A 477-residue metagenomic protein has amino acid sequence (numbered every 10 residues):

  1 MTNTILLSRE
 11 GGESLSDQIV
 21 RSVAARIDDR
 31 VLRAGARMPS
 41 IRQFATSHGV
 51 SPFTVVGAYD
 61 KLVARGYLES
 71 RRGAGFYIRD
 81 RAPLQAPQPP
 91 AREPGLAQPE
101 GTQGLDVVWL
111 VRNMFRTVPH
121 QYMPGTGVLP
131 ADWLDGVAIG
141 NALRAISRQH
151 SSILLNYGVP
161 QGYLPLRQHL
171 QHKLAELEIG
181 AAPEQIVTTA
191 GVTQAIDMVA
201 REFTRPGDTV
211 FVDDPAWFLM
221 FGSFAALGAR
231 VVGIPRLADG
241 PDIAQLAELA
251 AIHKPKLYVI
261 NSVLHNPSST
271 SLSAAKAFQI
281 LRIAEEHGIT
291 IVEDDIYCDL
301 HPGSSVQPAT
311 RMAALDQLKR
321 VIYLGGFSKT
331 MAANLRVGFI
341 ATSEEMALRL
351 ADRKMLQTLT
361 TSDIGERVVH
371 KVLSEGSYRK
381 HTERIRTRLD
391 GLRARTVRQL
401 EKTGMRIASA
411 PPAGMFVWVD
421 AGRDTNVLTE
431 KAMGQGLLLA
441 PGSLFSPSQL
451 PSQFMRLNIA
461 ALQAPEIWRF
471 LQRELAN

Functional and structural regions predicted by a protein language model:
M1-R144, A351, M355-T361, L373 (+7 more regions): N-terminal basic, amphipathic alpha-helical segments
R71-G73, A182-P183, A410-M415: Short Gly/Ser/Thr- and Asp/Glu-enriched loop/turn motifs at secondary-structure junctions
I139, Q317-R386: Conserved core segment of the aminotransferase class I/II
L143, R148-H287, V292, D299-D316: Conserved core of the PLP fold type I
L300, A410, G434-R456: Conserved PLP cofactor-binding pocket of PLP-dependent enzymes
T342, V419-R423, I459-A461: Short beta-strand-to-loop capping motifs
T387-V397, I407-D420: Conserved glycine-rich beta-strand-loop-beta hairpin in the small C-terminal domain of fold type I
